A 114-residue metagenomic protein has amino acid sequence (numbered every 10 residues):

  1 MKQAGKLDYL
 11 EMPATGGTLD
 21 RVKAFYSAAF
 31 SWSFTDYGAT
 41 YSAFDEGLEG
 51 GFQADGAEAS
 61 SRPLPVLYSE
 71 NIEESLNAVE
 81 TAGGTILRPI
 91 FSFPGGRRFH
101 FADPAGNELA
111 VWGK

Functional and structural regions predicted by a protein language model:
M1-G5, A14, T85-K114: Vicinal oxygen chelate
M1-K23, P63-P65: N-terminal beta-strand motif that seeds the catalytic metal site of vicinal oxygen chelate
Y9, A14, F25, F30-S33 (+2 more regions): Tryptophan-centric aromatic hotspots in well-structured domains and transmembrane helices
Y9, G51-Q53, S69, A78: Residue-level hotspots at or immediately adjacent to binding/recognition sites across diverse folds
V22, Y26, V79, G106: Conserved active-site tyrosine of GNAT-family acetyltransferases
F30-P63, E108-G113: Conserved short beta-strand elements that form part of the metal-binding/catalytic scaffold of enzyme active sites
L48, A82, P104: Short, ordered coil/turn segments that flank beta-strands lining enzyme active or ligand-binding pockets
E58-P94: Mid-chain, well-packed structural core segment of small domains
